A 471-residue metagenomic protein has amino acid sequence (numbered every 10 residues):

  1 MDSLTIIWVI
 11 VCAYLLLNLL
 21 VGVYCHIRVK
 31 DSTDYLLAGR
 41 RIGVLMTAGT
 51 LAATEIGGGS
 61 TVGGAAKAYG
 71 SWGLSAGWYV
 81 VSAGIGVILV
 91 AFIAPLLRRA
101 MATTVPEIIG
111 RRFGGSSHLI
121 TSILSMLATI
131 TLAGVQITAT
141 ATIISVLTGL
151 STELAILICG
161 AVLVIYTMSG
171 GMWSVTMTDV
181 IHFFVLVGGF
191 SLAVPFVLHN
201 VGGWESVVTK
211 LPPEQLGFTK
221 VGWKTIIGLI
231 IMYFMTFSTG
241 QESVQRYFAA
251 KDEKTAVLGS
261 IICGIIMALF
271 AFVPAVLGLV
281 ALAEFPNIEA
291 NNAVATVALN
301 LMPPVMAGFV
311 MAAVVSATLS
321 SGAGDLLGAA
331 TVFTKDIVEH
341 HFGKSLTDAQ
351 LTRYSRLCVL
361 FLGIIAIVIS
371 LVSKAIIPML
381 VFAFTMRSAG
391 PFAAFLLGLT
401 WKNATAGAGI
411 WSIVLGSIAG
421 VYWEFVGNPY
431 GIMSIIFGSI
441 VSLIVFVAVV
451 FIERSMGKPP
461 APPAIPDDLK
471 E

Functional and structural regions predicted by a protein language model:
M1-E471: Membrane-embedded helix-loop-helix hairpins and adjacent transmembrane boundary segments in multi-pass transporters
